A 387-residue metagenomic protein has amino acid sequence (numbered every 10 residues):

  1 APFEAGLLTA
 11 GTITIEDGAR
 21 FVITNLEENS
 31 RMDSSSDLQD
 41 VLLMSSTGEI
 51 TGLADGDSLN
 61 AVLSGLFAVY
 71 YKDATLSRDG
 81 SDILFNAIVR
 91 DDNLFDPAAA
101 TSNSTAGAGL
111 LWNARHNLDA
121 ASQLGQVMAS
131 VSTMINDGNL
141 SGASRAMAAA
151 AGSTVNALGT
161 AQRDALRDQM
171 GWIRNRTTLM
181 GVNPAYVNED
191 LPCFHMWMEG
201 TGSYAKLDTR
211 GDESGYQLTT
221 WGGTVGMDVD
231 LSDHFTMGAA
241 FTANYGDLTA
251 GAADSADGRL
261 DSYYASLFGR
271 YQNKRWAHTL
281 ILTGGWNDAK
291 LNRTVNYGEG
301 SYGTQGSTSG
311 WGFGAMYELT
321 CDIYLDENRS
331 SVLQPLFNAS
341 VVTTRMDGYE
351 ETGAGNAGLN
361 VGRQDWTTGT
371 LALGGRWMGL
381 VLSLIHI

Functional and structural regions predicted by a protein language model:
A1-L42, G48-E49: Extracellular beta-strand/loop-rich repeat segments of large surface/secreted proteins
G11, G223, M237, H278 (+3 more regions): One face of beta-strands
I13, V41-L43, F85, M198 (+2 more regions): Residue-level detector of buried hydrophobic side-chain packing in well-ordered secondary-structure elements
E28-S36, S45-R90, E189-D190, T209: Solvent-exposed adhesion/ligand-recognition segments of exported proteins
Y70-Y71, G80-D82, A87-G125: Charged, amphipathic alpha-helical linkers/stalks
A121-N328, V381: Outer membrane beta-barrel translocator domains of Type V secretion systems
G348-V381: C-terminal outer-membrane beta-barrel translocator/porin domains of Gram-negative envelope proteins and their
I385-I387: Conserved small/polar residues in nucleotide/adenosyl-binding loops
